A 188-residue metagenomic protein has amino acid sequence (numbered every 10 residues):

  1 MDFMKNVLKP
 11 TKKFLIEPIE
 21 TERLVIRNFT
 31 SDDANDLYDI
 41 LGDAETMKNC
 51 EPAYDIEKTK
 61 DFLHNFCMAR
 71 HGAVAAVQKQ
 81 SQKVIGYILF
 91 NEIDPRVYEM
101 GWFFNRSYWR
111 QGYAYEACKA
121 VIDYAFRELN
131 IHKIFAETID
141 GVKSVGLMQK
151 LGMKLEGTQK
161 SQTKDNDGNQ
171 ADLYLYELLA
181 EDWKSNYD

Functional and structural regions predicted by a protein language model:
M1-E45, V77-D188: Acyl-donor (CoA/ACP) binding surface of acyl/acetyltransferases
E45-N65: Conserved GNAT-fold acetyl-CoA-binding loop/helix
T46-M47, A69-G72, I131: A general structural signal for well-ordered secondary-structure junctions
I56-K60, M68-R70, N105-S107, E137: Juxtamembrane/interface motifs at transmembrane-helix termini
H64-V77, G86: A short helix-loop-beta-strand connector motif used in the catalytic cores of GNAT acetyltransferases and, in some
